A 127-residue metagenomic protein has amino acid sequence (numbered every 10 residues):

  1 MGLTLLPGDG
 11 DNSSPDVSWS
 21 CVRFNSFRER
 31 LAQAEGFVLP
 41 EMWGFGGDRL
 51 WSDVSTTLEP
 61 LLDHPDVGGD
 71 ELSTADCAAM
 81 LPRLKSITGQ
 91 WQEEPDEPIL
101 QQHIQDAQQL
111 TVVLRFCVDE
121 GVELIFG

Functional and structural regions predicted by a protein language model:
M1-G127: Acidic (Asp/Glu-rich) sequence patches and key acidic residues that form negatively charged surfaces used
